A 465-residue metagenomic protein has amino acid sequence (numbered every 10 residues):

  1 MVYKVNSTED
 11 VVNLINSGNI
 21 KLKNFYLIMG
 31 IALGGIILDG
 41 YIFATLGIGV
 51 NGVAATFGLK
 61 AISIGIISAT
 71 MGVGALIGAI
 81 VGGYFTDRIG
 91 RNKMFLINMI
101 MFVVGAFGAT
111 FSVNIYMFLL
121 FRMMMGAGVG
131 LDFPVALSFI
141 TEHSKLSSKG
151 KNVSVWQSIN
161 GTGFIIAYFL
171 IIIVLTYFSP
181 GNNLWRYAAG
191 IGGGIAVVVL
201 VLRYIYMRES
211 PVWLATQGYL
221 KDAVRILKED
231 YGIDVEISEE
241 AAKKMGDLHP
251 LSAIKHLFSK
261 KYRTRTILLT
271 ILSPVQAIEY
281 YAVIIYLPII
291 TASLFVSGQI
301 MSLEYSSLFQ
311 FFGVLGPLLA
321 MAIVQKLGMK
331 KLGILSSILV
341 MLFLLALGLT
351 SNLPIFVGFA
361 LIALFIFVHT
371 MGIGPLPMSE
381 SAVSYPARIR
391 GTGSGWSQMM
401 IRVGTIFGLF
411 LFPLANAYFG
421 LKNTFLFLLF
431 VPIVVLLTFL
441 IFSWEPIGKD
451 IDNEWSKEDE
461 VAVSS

Functional and structural regions predicted by a protein language model:
M1-S465: Transmembrane-helix signature of 12-pass secondary carriers
